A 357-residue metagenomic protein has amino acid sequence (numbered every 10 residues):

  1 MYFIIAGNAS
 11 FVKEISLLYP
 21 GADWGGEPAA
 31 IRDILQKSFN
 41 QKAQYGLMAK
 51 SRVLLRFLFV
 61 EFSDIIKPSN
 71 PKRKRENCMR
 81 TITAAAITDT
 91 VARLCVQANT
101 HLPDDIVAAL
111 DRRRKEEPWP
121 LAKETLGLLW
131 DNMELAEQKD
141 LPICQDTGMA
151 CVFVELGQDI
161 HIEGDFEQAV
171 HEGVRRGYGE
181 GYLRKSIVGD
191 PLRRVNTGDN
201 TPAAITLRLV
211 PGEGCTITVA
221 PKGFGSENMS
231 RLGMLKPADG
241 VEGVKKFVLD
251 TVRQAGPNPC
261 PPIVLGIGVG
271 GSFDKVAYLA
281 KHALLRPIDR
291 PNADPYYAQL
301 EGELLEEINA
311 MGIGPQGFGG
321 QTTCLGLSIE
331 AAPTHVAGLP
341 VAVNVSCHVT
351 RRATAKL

Functional and structural regions predicted by a protein language model:
Y2-I5, L17-P20, P28, R32 (+4 more regions): Short terminal hydrophobic/aromatic SLiMs and anchors at protein ends
A9-V12, G46, V60: Short hydrophobic alpha-helical segments enriched in small aliphatic residues
M79-I267, S272-L357: Non-transmembrane, aqueous-exposed alpha-helical and coiled segments at domain scale
